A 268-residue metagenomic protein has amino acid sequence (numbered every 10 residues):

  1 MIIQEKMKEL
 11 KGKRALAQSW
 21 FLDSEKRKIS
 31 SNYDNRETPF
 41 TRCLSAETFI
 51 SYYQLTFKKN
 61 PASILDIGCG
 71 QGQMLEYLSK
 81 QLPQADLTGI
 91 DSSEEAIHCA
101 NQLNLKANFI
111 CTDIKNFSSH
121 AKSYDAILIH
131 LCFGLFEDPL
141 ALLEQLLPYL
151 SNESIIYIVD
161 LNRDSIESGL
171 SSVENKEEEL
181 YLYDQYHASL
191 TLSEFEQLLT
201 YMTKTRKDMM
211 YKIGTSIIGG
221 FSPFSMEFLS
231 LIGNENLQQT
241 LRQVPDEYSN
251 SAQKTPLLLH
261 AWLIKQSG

Functional and structural regions predicted by a protein language model:
M1-K58, Q73-Y77, S225: Conserved class I S-adenosyl-L-methionine
P61-G68: Conserved class I S-adenosyl-L-methionine
Q71-N116: Class I SAM-dependent methyltransferase SAM/SAH-binding core
L128: A conserved beta-strand element that flanks and buttresses the S-adenosyl-L-methionine
L140-N152: A short glycine-rich, Lys/Arg-flanked "PGG" loop and its adjoining helix->strand segment in the class I
Y157-L180: Conserved class I S-adenosyl-L-methionine
S171, T215-G268: A C-terminal cap/extension of S-adenosyl-L-methionine-dependent methyltransferases that defines the acceptor-substrate
E178-E194: Acceptor-substrate binding/catalytic loop of class I
